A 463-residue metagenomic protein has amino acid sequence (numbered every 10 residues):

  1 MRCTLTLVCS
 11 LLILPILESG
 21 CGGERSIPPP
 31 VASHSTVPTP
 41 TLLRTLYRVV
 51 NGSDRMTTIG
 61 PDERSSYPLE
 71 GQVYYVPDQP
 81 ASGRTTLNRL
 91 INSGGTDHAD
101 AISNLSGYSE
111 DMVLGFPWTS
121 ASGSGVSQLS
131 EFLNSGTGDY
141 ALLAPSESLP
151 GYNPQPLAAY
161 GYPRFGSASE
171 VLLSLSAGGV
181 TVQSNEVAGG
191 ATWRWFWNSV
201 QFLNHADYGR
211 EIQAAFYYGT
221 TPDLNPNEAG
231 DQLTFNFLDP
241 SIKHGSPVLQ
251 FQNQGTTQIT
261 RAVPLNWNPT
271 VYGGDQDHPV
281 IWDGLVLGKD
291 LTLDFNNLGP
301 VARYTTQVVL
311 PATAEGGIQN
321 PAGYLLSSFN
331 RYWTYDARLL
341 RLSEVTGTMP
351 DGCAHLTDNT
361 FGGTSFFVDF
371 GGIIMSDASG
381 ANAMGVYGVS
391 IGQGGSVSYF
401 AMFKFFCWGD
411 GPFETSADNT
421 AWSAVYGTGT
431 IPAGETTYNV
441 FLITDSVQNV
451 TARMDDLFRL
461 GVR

Functional and structural regions predicted by a protein language model:
M1-L7: Bacterial N-terminal signal peptides that target proteins for export
L14-T39: Bacterial Sec-dependent N-terminal signal peptides
V37-A168: Extracellular glycan-binding segments that recognize GlcNAc-based cell-wall polysaccharides
A168-D239, V440, T444-D445, T451-G461: Beta-strand-rich N-terminal accessory domains
E170-V180, N185-V187, D369-R463: Beta-strand-rich recognition/accessory modules
G219-P300, T313: Extended, loop-rich substrate-binding clefts of extracytoplasmic carbohydrate-active enzymes
L298-P350: Acidic (Asp/Glu-rich), glycine- and aromatic
